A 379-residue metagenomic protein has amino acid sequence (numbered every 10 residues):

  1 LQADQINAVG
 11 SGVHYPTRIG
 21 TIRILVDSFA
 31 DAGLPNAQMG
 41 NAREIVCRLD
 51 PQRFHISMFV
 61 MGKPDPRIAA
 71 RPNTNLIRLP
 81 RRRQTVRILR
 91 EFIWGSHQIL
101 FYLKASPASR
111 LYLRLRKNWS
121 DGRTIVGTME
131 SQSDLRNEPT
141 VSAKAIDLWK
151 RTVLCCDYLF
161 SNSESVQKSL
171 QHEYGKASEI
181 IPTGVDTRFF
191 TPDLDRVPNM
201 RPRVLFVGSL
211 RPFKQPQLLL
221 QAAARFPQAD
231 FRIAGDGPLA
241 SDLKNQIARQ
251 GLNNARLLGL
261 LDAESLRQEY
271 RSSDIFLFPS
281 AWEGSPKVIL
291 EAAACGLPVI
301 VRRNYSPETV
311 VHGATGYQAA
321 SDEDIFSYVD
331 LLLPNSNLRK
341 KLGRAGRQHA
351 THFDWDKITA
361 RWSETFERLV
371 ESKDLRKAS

Functional and structural regions predicted by a protein language model:
N36-E44, F206-R225, P238-D242: A conserved mid-protein helix/loop that constitutes part of the nucleotide-sugar donor-binding site
S142-L159: Membrane-proximal helix-turn-helix segments that form the acceptor-binding/catalytic region of lipid-linked
S165, G184: Carbohydrate-associated surface elements
K244-L261: Nucleotide-activated donor-binding/catalytic signature segment of Leloir-type glycosyltransferases, i.e., the conserved
L260-L261, Q268-S273: Short alpha-helical donor nucleotide-sugar binding micro-motif in glycosyltransferases
A281: Aromatic "clamp/platform" in nucleotide-sugar-dependent glycosyltransferases that forms part of the donor/acceptor
P298-V301: Short hydrophobic beta-strand element within catalytic cores of glycosyltransferases and related nucleotide-activated
H312-E323, L331-S336: Conserved acidic donor-binding segment of nucleotide-sugar-dependent glycosyltransferases
